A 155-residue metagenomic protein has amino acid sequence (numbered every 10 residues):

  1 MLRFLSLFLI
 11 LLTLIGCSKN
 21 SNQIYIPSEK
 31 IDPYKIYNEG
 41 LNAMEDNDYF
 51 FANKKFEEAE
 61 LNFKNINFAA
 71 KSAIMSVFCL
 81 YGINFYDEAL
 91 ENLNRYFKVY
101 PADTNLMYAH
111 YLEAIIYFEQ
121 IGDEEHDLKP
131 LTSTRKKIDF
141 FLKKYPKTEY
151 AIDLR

Functional and structural regions predicted by a protein language model:
M1-C17: Sec-dependent bacterial lipoprotein signal peptides
G16-R155: Acidic, polar-rich low-complexity tracts and alpha-helical solenoid repeat scaffolds
